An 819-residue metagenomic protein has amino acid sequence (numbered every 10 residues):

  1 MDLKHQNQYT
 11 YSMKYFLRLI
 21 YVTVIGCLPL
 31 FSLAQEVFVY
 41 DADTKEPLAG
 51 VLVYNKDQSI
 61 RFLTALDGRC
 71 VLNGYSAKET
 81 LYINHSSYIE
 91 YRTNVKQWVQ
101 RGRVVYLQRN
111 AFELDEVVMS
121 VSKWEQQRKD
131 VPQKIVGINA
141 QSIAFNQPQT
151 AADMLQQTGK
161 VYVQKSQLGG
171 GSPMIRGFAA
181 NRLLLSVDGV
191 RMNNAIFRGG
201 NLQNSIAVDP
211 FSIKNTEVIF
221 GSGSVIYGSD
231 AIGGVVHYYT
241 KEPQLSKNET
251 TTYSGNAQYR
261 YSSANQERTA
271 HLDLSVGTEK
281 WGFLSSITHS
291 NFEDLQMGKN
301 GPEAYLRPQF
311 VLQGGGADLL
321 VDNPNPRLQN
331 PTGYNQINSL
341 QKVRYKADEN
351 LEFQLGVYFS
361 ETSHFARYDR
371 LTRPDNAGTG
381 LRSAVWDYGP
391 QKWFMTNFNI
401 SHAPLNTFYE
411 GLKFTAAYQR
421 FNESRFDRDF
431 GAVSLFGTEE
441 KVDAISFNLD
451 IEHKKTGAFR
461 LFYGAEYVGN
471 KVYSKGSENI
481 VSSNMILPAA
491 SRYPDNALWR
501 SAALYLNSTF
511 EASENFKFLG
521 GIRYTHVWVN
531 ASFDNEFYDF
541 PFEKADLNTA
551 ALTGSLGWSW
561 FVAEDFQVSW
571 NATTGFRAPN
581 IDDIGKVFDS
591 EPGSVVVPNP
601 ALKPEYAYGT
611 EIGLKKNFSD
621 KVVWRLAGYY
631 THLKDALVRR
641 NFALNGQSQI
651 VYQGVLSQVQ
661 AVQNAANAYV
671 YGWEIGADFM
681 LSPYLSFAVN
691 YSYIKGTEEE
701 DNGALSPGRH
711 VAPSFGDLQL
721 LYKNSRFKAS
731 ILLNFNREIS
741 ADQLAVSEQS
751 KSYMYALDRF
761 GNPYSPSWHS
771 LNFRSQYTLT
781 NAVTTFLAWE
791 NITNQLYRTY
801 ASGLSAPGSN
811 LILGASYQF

Functional and structural regions predicted by a protein language model:
Y40, Y54-K56, H85-Y88, W98-A144 (+1 more regions): Short, acidic, small-residue-rich periplasmic hinge/interaction motif at the N-terminus of Gram-negative outer-membrane
R101-Y106, A151-M154, G171-M174, L185-S186 (+4 more regions): N-terminal periplasmic accessory domains that precede and gate Gram-negative outer-membrane beta-barrel machines
M192-S222, S339: Short acidic/polar hinge/loop motifs at secondary-structure boundaries that mediate gating or recognition
N265-F292, P302-H364, K392-F394, E511-A512 (+1 more regions): Transmembrane beta-barrel wall of Gram-negative outer-membrane proteins
K346-S360, G389-E536, N548-A551, S555-S569 (+5 more regions): Face-selective signature of the C-terminal outer-membrane beta-barrel domain
R420-S424, Y473, E478-N484, H526-F537 (+6 more regions): Surface-exposed extracellular loop regions of Gram-negative outer-membrane beta-barrel proteins, predominantly
E440, A444-I451, S501-A503, V597-K603 (+3 more regions): Outer membrane beta-barrel strand-and-loop segments of large Gram-negative receptors, especially TonB-dependent
S513-E514, V527, Y629-H632, Y652-E748 (+2 more regions): Gram-negative outer-membrane beta-barrel transporters
